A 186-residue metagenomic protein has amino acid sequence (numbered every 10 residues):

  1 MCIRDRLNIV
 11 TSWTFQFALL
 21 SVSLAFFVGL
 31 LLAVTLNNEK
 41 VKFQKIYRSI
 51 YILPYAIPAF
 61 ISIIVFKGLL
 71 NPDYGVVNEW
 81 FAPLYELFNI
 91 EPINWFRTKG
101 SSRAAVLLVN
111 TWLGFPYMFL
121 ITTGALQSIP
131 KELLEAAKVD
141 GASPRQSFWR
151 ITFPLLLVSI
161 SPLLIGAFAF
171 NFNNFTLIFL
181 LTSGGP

Functional and structural regions predicted by a protein language model:
R4-P186: A structural signal for multi-pass alpha-helical bundles of membrane permease subunits that mediate small-molecule
